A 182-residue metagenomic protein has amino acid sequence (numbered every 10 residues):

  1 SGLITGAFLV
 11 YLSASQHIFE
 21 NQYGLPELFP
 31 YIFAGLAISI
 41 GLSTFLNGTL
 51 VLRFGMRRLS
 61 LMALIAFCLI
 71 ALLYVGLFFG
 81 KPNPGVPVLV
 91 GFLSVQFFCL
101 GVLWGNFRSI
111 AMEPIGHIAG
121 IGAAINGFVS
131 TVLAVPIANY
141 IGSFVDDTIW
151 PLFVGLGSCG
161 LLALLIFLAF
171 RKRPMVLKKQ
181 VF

Functional and structural regions predicted by a protein language model:
S1-V10, S94-F98: Pair of pore-lining "gating" transmembrane helices in MFS-fold secondary transporters
S13-L28: Short amphipathic helix-loop junctions that connect adjacent transmembrane helices in Major Facilitator Superfamily/SLC
P26-A34, A124: Small-residue hotspots at the loop-to-helix junctions and early N-terminal turns of transmembrane alpha-helices
Y31-I40, S130: Transmembrane alpha-helical segments of major facilitator superfamily
S43-R58: Helix-to-loop junctions at the C-terminal end of transmembrane segments in multipass secondary transporters
R58-F107: C-terminal transmembrane helical hairpin of 12-TM major facilitator-type secondary transporters
F107-W150, G155-L156: A late C-terminal transmembrane helix in Major Facilitator Superfamily
S158-F182: Multi-pass alpha-helical transporter architecture, strongest for 12-TM Major Facilitator/SLC carriers used
